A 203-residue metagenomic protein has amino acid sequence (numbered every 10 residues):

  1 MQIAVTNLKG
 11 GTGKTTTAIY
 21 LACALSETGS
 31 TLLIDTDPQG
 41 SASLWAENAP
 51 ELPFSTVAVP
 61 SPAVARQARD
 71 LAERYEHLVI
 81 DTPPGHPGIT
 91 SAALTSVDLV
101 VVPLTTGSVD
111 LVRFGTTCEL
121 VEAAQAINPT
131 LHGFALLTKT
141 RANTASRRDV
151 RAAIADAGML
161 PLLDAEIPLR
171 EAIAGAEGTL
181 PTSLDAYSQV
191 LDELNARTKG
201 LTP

Functional and structural regions predicted by a protein language model:
Q2-L8, I19-S91, I127, P168 (+1 more regions): P-loop/Walker-type NTP enzyme "switch/lid" segment
K14: Conserved lysine of the Walker
L32-L33, I80, V102, A135-L137: Structural beta-sheet core signal
P87-S108: Inter-motif core of Ras-like GTPase G domains
F114-T130, T138: Conserved C-terminal guanine-recognition region of P-loop GTPase G domains, centered on the G4
K139-R141, R151-L180: Beta-strand-loop-alpha "switch" segments that mediate conformational coupling across diverse proteins
G175-L194: C-terminal boundary of histidine-terminating zinc-finger modules
